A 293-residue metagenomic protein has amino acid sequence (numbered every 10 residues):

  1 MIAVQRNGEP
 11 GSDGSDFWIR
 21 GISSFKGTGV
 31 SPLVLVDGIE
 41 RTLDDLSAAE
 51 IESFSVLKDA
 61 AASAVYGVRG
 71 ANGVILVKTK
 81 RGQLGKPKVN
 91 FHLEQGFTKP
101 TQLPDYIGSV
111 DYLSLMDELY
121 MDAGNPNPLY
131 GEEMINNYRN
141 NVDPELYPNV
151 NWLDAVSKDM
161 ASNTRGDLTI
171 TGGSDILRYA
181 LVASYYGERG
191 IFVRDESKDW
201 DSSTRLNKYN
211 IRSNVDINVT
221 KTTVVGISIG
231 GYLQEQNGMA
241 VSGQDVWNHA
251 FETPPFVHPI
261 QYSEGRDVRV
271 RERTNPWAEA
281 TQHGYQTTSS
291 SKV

Functional and structural regions predicted by a protein language model:
M1-L33, I39-R41, A61-V293: Membrane-proximal, glycine/serine-rich, low-complexity loop/turn segments characteristic of large bacterial
D44-L46: Short, T/G/N/S-enriched strand-turn elements that build extracellular solenoid repeat scaffolds
L57: Conserved residues at the C-terminal ends of beta-strands
